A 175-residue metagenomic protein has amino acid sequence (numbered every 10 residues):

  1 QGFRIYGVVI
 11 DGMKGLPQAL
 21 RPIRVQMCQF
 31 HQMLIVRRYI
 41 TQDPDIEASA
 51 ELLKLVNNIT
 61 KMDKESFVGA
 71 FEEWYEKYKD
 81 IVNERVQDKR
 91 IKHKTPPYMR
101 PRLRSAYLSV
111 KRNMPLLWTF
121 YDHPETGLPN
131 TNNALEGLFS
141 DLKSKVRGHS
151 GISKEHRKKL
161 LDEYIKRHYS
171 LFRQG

Functional and structural regions predicted by a protein language model:
G2, L20-R24, V146: A broad structural signal for alpha-helix termini and local helix breaks/kinks
F3-Y6, I10-M13, K54-G175: Acidic/histidine-rich catalytic cores and adjacent linkers of DNA breakage/strand-transfer/modification proteins
G7-K54: Conserved beta-strand -> loop -> alpha-helix junction used to position metal-binding or nucleic-acid-contacting
